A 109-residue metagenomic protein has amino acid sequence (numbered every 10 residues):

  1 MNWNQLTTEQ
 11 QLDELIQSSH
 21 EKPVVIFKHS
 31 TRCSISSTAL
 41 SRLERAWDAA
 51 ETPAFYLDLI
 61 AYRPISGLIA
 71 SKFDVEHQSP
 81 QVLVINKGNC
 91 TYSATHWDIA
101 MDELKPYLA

Functional and structural regions predicted by a protein language model:
M1-H20: N-terminal leader/targeting and pre-domain segments
L15-A46: Local sequence-structure signature of Cys/Sec-based thiol-disulfide redox active-site neighborhoods
K28, T52-S66: Thiol-based oxidoreductase modules, predominantly thioredoxin-like and allied folds used for disulfide exchange
D48-A50: Short helix-capping segments at alpha-helix termini
F73-N86: Structural micro-motif
V84-A109: Non-catalytic, surface beta->alpha helical segment in thiol-disulfide oxidoreductase systems
